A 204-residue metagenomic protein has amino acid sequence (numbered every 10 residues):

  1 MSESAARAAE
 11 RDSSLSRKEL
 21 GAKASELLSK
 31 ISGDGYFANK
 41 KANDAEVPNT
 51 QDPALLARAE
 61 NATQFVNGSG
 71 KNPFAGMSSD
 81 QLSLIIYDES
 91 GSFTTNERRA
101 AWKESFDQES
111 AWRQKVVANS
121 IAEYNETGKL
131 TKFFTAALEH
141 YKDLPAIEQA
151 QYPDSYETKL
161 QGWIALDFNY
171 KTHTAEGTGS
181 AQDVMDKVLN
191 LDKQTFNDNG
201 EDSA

Functional and structural regions predicted by a protein language model:
M1-A204: Type III/flagellar secretion export determinants
